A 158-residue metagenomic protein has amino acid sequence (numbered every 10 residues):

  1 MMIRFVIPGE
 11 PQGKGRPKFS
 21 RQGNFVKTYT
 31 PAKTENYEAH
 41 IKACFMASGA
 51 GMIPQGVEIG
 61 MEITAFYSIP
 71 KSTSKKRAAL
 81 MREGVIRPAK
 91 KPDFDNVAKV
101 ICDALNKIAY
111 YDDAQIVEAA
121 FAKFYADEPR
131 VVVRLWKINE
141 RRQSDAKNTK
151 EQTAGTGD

Functional and structural regions predicted by a protein language model:
M1-D158: Acidic, proline/glycine-enriched N-terminal capping motif
